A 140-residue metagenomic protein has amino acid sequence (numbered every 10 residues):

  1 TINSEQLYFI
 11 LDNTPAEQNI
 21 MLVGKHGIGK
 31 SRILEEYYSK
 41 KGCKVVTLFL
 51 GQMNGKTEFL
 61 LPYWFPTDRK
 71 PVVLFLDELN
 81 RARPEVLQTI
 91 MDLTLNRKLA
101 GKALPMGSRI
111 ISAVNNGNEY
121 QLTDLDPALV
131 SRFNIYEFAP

Functional and structural regions predicted by a protein language model:
T1-P15: Pre-Walker A adenine-sensing motif
D12-M53: Walker A/P-loop
L22, E58, D77, I90 (+2 more regions): Conserved RecA-like P-loop NTPase ATPase core
C43, M106, L122-P140: A short helix-turn-beta junction within AAA+ P-loop NTPase domains corresponding to the substrate/partner-engaging
K44-K70: Short glycine-rich substrate-engagement loop in P-loop NTPases that contacts/grips substrate
T67-T94, L122-L129: Conserved AAA+/SF3 P-loop NTPase catalytic/coupling segment centered on the Walker-B
E78, S108, S112-E119, A139-P140: A short beta-strand-to-loop transition that corresponds to the Sensor-1 phosphate-sensing loop of AAA+ P-loop ATPases
R83-N115: Conserved catalytic/switch belt of AAA+ P-loop NTPases
